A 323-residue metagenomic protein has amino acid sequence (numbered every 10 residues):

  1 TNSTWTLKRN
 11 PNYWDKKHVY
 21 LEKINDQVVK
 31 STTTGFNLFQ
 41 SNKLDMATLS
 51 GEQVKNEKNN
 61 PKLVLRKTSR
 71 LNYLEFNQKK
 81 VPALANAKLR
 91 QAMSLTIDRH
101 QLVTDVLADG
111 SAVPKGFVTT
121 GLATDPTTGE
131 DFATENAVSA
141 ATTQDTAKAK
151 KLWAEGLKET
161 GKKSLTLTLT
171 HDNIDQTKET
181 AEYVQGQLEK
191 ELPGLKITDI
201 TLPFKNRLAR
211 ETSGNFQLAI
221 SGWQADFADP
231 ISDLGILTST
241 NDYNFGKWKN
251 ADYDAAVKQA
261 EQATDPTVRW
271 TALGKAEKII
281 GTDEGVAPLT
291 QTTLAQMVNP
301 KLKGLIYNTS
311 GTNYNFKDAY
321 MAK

Functional and structural regions predicted by a protein language model:
N2, T146, A154-A225, T240 (+1 more regions): Ligand/substrate-recognition segments at binding pockets and active sites
R9-E57: Ligand-site clamp/hinge motif
L21-K23, L71-T119, T124, V138 (+2 more regions): Alpha-helical secondary-structure segments
T32-L44, E52, N59, A87-K88 (+2 more regions): Short helices/loops that flank or line small-molecule/ion binding pockets
K55-K67, N215, D229-N244, N299-K303: Ligand-binding "clamshell"
T104, A141-T142, G194-R207, G235-P300 (+1 more regions): Extracytoplasmic/peripheral linker and loop segments enriched in polar/acidic and small residues with frequent Thr/Pro
V113-E155, Q176-K178: Structural transition elements
Q296-K323: Long beta-strand-rich cores associated with HINT superfamily self-processing modules
